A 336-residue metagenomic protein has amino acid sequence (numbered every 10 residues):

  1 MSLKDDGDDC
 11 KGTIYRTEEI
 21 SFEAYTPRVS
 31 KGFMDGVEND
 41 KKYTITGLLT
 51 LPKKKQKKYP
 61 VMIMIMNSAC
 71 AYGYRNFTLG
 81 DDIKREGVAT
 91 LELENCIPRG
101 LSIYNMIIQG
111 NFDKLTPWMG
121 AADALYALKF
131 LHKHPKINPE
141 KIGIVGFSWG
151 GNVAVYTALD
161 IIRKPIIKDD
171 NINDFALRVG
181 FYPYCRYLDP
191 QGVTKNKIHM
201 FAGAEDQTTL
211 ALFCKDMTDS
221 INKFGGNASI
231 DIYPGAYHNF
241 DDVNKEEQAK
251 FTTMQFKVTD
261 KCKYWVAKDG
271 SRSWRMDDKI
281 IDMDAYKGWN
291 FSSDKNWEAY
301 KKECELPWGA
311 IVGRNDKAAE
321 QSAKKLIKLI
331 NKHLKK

Functional and structural regions predicted by a protein language model:
L3-K57: N-terminal cap/lid segment of alpha/beta-hydrolase-fold proteins
F33, S68-R85, L91-M119, L159-P165 (+3 more regions): Cap/lid segment of the alpha/beta-hydrolase catalytic domain
P60-N67, A202-G203: The conserved beta1-alpha1 loop
N111-P135, Y156: Alpha/beta-hydrolase active-site loop
H132, G151-P165: Short glycine-enriched nucleophile-adjacent loop and the immediately C-terminal alpha-helix near the catalytic center
K136-S148: Alpha/beta-hydrolase fold nucleophile elbow
D169-G235: The feature captures the conserved acid-bearing segment of alpha/beta-hydrolase catalytic domains
N227-K336: C-terminal catalytic histidine-bearing segment of alpha/beta-hydrolase fold enzymes
